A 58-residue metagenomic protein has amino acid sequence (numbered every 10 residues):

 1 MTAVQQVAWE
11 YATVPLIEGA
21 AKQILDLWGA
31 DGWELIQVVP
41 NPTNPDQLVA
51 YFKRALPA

Functional and structural regions predicted by a protein language model:
M1-A58: Terminus-proximal functional modules
